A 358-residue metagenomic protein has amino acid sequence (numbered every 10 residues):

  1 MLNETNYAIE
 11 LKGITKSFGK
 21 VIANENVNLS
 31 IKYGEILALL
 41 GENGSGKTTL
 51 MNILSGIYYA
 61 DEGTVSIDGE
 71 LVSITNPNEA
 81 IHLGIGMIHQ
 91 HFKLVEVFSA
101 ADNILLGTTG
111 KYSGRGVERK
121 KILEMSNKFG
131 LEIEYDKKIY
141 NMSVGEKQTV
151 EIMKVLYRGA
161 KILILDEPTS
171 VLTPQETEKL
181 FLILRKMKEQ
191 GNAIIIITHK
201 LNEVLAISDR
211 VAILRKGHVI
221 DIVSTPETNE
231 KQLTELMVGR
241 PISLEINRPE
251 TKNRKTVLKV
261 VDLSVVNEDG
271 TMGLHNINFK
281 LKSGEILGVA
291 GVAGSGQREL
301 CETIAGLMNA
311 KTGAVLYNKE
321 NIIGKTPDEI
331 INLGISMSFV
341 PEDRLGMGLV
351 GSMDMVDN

Functional and structural regions predicted by a protein language model:
L2-N358: Glycine-rich phosphate-binding loops of nucleotide-dependent enzymes
